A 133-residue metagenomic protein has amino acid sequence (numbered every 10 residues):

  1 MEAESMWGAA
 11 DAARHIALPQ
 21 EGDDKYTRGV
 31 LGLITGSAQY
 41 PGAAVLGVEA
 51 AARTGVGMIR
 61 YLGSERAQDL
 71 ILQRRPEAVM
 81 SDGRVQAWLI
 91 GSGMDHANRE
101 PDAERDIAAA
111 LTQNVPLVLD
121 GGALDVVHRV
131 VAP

Functional and structural regions predicted by a protein language model:
M1-P133: Small-residue (G/A/S/T)-rich helix-start motifs and N-terminal tracts that mark the onset
